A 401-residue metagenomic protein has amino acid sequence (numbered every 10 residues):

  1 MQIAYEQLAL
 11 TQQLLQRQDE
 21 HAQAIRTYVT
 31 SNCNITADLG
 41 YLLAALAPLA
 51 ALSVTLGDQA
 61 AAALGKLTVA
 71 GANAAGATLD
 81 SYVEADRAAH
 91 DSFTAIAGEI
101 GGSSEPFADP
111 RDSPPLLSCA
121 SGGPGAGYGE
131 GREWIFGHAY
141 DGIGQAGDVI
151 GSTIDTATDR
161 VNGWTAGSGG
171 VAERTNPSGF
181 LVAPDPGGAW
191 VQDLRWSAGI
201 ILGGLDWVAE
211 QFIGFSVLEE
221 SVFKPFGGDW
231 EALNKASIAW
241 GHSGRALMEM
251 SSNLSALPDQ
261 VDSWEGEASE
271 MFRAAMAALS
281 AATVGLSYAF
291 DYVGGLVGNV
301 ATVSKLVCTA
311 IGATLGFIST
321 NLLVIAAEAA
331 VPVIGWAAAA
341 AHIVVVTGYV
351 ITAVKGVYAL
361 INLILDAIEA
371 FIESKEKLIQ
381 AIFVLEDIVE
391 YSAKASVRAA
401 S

Functional and structural regions predicted by a protein language model:
M1-A310, F317, A359-S401: N-terminal secretion-targeting helices of virulence/extracellular proteins, encompassing both classical Sec signal
L39-A44, I200-G203, G266, T320-V345: Short hydrophobic membrane-inserting alpha-helices and related fusion/pore-forming segments
V303, T314, W336-A338, V354: Noncatalytic linker/hinge segments flanking ATPase motor cores
A340-D366: Membrane-interface alpha-helices
